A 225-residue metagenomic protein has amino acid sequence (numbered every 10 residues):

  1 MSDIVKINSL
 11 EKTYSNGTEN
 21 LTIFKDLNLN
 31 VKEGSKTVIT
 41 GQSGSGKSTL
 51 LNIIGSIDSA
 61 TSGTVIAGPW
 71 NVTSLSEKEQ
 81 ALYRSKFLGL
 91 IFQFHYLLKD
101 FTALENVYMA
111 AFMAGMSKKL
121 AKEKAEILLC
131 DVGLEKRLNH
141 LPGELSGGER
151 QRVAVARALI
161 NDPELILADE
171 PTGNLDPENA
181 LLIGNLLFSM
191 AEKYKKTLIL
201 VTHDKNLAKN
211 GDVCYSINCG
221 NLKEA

Functional and structural regions predicted by a protein language model:
I4-V5, L10-I217: ABC family nucleotide-binding domain
C219-A225: Conserved switch/coupling elements of ABC/ABC-like ATPase nucleotide-binding domains
